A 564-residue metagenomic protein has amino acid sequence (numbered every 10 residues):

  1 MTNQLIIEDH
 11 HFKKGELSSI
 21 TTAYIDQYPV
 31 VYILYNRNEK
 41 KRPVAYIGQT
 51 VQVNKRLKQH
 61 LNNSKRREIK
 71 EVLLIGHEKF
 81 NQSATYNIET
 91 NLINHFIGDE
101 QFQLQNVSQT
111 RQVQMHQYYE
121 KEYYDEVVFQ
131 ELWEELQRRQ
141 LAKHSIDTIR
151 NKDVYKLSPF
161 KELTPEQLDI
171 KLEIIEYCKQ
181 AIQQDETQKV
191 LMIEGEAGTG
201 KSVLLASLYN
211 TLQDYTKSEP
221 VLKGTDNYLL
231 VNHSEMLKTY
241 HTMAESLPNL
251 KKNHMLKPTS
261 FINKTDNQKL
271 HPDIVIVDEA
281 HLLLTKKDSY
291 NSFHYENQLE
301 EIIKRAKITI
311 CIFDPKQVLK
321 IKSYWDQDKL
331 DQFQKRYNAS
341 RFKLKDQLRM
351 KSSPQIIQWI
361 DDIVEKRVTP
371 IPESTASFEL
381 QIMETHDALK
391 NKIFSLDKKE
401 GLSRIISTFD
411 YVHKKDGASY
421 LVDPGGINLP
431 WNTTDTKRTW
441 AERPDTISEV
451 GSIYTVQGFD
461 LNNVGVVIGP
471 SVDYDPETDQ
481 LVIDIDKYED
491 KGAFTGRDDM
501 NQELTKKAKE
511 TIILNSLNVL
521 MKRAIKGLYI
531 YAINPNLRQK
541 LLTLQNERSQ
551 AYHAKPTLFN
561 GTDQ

Functional and structural regions predicted by a protein language model:
M1-K55, Q59, S83: GIY-YIG nuclease catalytic motif and its immediate N-terminal context
V53-N62, R66-Q140: Structure-specific nucleic-acid interaction/processing domains
P159-K189: N-terminal pre-P-loop "Q-motif" helix
K201: Conserved lysine of the Walker
L204, L208: Hydrophobic positions on the alpha1 helix immediately C-terminal to the Walker A/P-loop
L250-D397: Conserved P-loop NTPase catalytic core
I310, F459-H553: C-terminal accessory regions
S340-Q355, V368-T478: Conserved helicase/translocase motor-coupling segment
